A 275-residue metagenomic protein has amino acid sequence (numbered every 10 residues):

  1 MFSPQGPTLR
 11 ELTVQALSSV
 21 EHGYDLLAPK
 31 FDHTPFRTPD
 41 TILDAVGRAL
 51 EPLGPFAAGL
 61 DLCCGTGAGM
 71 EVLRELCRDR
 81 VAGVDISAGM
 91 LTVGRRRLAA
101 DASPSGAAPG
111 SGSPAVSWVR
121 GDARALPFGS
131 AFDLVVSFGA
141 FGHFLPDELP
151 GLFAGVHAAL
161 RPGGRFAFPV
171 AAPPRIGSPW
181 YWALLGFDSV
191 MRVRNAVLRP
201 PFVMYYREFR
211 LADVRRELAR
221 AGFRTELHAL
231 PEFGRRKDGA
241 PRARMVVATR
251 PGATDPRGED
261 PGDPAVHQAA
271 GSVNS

Functional and structural regions predicted by a protein language model:
F2-G54, V72: Conserved class I S-adenosyl-L-methionine
L60, T66-G106, G110-A125: Class I SAM-dependent methyltransferase SAM/SAH-binding core
V136: A conserved beta-strand element that flanks and buttresses the S-adenosyl-L-methionine
P150-P162: A short glycine-rich, Lys/Arg-flanked "PGG" loop and its adjoining helix->strand segment in the class I
A167-V190: Conserved class I S-adenosyl-L-methionine
L198-L211: Acceptor-substrate binding/catalytic loop of class I
F223-G234: Conserved S-adenosyl-L-methionine
G234-D263, G271-S275: Core SAM-dependent methyltransferase catalytic element
